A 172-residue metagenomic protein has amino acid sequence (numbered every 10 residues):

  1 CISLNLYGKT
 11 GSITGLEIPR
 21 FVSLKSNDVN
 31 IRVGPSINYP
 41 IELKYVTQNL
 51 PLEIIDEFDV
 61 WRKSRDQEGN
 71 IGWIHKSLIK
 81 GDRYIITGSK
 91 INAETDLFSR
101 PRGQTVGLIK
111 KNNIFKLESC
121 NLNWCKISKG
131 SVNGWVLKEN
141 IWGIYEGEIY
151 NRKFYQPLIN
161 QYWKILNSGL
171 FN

Functional and structural regions predicted by a protein language model:
C1-S3: Bacterial N-terminal signal peptides
L6-V33, K44-Q48, I55-D59, R65-E68 (+5 more regions): SH3-family beta-barrel domains
Y39-I41: Beta-strand-rich domains and repeat architectures in extracellular enzymes and scaffolds, especially beta-propellers
